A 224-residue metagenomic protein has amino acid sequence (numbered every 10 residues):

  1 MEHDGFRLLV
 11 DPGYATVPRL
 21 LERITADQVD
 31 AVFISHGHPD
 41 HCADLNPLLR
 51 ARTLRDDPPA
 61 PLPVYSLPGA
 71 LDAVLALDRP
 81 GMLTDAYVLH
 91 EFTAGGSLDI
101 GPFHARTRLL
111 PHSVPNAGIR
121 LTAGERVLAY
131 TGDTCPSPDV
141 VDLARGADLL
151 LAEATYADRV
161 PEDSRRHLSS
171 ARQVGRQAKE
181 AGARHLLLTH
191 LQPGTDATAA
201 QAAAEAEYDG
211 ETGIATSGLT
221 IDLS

Functional and structural regions predicted by a protein language model:
M1-D27, N116-G132, L149: Conserved beta-strand hairpin/beta-sheet module of binuclear metal-dependent hydrolase folds, prominently
F6, P58-P63, A181-H185, G210: A short helix->loop->beta-strand "cap" motif at the edges of active sites that frequently abuts
L9-G13, D30-D40, L67, A129-G132 (+3 more regions): Active-site neighborhood of phospho(di)ester-bond hydrolases with catalytic His/Asp-centered motifs
Y14-P63: Active-site metal-binding motif and surrounding structural segment of the metallo-beta-lactamase
D44-R52, A76, D196-A204: Metal-dependent catalytic neighborhoods of phosphoester/phosphodiester hydrolases
Y65, V88-T93, R106-R108, G213-A215: General small-molecule cofactor/ligand-binding pocket signal
D78, F92-G146: Catalytic core of the metallo-beta-lactamase
P136-D222: Cap/insert and terminal regions of metallo-dependent hydrolase folds
